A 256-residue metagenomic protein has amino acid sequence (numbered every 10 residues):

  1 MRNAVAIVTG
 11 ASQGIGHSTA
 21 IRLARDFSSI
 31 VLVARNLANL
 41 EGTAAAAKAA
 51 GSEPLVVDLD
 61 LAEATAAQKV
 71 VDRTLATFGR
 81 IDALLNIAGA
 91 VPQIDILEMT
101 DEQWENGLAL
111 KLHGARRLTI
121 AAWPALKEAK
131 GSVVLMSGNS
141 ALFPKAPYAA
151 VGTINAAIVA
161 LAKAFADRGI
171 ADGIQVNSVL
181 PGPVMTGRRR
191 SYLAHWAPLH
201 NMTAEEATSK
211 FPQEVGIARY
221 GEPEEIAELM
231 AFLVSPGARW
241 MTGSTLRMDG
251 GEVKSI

Functional and structural regions predicted by a protein language model:
V5, S12-Q13: Conserved glycine-rich cofactor-binding loop
F27-T43: Conserved glycine-rich Rossmann-like NAD(P)H-binding loop of the short-chain dehydrogenase/reductase
L85, I170, Q175, M241-G243: Short, small/polar-rich loop/turn modules that mediate ligand/substrate recognition or access, typified
D95-I96, Q103-L108, F211: Substrate-binding pocket helix/loop in short-chain dehydrogenase/reductase
P124, D167-R168, R239: Alpha-helical segment proximal to the catalytic Tyr-Lys
S132-I158, A162-A171, P183-V184: Catalytic loop of short-chain dehydrogenase/reductase
F143, A231, A238, T242-I256: Short C-terminal tail/terminal secondary-structure segment of NAD(P)H-dependent dehydrogenase/reductase domains
